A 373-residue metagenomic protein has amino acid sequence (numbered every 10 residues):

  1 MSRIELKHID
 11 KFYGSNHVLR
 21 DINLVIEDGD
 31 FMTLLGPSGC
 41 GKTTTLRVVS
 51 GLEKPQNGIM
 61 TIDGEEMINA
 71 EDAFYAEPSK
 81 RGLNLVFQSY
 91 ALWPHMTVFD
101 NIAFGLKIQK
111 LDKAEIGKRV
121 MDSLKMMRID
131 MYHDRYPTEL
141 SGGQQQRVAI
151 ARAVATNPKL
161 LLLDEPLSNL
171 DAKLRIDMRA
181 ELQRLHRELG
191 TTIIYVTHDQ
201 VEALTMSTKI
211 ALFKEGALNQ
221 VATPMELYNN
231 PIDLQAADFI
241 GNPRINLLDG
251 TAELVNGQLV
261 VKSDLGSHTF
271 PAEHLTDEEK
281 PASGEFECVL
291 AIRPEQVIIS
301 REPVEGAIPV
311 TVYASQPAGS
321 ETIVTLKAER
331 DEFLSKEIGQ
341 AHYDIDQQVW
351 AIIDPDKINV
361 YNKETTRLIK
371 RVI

Functional and structural regions predicted by a protein language model:
E5, V25, T61, W350-I352: ABC ATPase nucleotide-binding domain
L35-P37: The feature captures the beta-strand-to-loop junction immediately N-terminal to the Walker
S50: Helix-to-loop junction immediately C-terminal to a conserved catalytic motif
Q56-I59, E115, E215, D249: Conserved coupling/switch loops of ABC nucleotide-binding domains, chiefly the family-specific signature
G58-A70: Conserved ABC transporter NBD signature motif
P78-N84, Q88, L92-Q235, F239: ABC ATPase nucleotide-binding domains
P243, L254-I373: Non-catalytic connector elements of ABC transporters
